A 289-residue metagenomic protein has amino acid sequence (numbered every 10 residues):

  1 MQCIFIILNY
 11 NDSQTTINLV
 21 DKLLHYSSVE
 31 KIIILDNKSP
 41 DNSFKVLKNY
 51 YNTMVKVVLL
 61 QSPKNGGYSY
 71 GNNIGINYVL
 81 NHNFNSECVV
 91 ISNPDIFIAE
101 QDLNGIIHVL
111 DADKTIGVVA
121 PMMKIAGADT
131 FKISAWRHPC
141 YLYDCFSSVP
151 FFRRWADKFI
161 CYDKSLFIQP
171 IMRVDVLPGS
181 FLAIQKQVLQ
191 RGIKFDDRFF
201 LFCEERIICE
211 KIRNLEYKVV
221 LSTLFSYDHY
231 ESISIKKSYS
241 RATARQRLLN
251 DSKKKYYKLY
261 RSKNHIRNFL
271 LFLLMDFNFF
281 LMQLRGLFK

Functional and structural regions predicted by a protein language model:
D12-H25: Short, well-formed alpha-helical segments that are part of the catalytic scaffolds of diverse glycosyltransferases
K22, D36-K45, K64: A conserved acidic beta->alpha catalytic loop
S62-H82: Glycine-rich, basic loop-to-helix element that forms the pyrophosphate-binding segment of sugar-nucleotide handling
N85-F97: Short beta-strand-to-loop acidic/aromatic patch adjacent to the donor-nucleotide binding site
F97-S134: Conserved donor NDP-sugar-binding/catalytic core segment of glycosyltransferases
H138-V174: Short, flexible, basic/aromatic active-site loop/helix in glycosyltransferases
F167-Q169, R173-S226: A short, conserved alpha-helix in the catalytic core of glycosyltransferases
S240-K289: Non-catalytic, C-terminal membrane-associated alpha-helical segments of glycosyltransferases
